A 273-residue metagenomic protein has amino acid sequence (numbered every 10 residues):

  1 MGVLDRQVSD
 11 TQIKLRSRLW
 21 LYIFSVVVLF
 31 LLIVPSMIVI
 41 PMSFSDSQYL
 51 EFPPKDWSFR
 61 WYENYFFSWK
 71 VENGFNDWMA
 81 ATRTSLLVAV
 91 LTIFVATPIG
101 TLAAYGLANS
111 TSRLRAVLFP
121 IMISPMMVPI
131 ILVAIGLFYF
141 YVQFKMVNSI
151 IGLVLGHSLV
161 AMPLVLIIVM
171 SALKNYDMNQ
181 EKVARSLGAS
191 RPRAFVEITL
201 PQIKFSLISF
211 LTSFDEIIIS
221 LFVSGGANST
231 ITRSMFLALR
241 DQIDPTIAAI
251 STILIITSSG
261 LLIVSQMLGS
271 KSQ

Functional and structural regions predicted by a protein language model:
M1-D10, W20-I23, M170-R185, R191-P192 (+4 more regions): C-terminal transmembrane helix and the adjacent membrane-cytosol boundary/short C-terminal tail of inner/organellar
M1-R83, V264-Q273: N-terminal, non-cleaved signal-anchor transmembrane helix
V3-K14, A89-M122, I135, Y139 (+2 more regions): Transmembrane-helix boundary motif in ABC transporter permease subunits
I13-R18, S47, F59-N73, F214-V264: Interhelical loop and adjacent transmembrane-helix boundary motif in polytopic membrane transport permeases
L31, T92, I99, M122-L132 (+6 more regions): Faces of alpha-helical transmembrane segments in polytopic inner-membrane proteins
V34-M37, P41, P98-L102, L118 (+6 more regions): Membrane-embedded alpha-helices of multi-pass transport/permease systems
V34-S47, T84, A134-F144, L153 (+5 more regions): A structural signal for multi-pass alpha-helical bundles of membrane permease subunits that mediate small-molecule
L50, P54, F59, L114-A116 (+3 more regions): Membrane-interfacial helix termini and adjacent extracytoplasmic/periplasmic loops of multi-pass transporters
